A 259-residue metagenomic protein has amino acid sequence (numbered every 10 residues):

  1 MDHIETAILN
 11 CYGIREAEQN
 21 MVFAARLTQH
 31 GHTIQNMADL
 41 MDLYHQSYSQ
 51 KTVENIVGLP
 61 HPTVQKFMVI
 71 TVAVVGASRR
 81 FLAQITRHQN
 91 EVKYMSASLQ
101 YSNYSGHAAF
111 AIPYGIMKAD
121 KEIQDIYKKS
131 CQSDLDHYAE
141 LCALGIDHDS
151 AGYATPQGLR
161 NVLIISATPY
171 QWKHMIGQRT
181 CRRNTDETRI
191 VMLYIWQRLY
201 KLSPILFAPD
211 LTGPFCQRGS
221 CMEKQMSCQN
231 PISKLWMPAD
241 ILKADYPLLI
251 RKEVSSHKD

Functional and structural regions predicted by a protein language model:
M1-D259: Family-specific signature for flavin-dependent thymidylate synthase
